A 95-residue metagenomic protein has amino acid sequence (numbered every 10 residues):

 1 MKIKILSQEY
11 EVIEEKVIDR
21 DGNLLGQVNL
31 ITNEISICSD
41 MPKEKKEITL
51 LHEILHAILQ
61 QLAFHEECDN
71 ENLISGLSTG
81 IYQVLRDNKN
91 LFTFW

Functional and structural regions predicted by a protein language model:
M1-K45, Q61-W95: Metalloprotease/metallohydrolase-associated module, dominated by Zn2+-dependent proteases
I48-Q60: Active-site recognition of the HExxH zinc-binding catalytic motif
